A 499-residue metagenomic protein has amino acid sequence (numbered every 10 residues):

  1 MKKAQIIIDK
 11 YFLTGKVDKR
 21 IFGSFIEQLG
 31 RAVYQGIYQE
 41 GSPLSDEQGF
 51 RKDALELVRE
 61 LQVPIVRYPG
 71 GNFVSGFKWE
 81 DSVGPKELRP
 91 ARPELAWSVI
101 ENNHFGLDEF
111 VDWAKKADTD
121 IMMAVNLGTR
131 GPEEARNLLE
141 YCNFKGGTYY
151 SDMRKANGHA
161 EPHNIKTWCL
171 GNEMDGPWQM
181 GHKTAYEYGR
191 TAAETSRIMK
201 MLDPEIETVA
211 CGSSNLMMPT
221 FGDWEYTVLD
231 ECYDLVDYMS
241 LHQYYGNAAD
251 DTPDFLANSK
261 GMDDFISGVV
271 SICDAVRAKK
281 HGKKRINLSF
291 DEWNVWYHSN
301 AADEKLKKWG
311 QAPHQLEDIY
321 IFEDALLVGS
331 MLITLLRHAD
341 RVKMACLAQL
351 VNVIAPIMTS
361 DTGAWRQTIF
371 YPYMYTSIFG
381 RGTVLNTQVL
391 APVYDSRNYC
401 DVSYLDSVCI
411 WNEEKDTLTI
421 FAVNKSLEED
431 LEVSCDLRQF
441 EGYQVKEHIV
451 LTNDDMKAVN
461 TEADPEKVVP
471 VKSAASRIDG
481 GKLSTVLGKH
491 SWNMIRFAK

Functional and structural regions predicted by a protein language model:
M1-W224, L229-Y238, M262-D263, S267-A301 (+1 more regions): Non-catalytic accessory regions flanking glycosidase/transglycosidase catalytic cores in CAZymes
H242-N258: Active-site His/acidic residue clusters
K305-L306: Acidic/histidine-rich catalytic cores and adjacent linkers of DNA breakage/strand-transfer/modification proteins
